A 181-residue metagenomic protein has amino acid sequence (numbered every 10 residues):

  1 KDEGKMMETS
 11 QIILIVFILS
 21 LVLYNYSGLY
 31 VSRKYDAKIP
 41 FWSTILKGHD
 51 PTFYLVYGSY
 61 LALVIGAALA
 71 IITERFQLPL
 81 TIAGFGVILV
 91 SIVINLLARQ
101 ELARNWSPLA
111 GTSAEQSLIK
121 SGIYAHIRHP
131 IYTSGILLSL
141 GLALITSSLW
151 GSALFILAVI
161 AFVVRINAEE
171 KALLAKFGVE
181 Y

Functional and structural regions predicted by a protein language model:
D2-E3: Acidic, Ala/Val/Gly-enriched low-complexity intrinsically disordered segments
M6-S113, L140-E180: Membrane-anchoring alpha-helices and their flanking helix-loop junctions
L109-G135: Active-site-proximal inter-transmembrane loops
